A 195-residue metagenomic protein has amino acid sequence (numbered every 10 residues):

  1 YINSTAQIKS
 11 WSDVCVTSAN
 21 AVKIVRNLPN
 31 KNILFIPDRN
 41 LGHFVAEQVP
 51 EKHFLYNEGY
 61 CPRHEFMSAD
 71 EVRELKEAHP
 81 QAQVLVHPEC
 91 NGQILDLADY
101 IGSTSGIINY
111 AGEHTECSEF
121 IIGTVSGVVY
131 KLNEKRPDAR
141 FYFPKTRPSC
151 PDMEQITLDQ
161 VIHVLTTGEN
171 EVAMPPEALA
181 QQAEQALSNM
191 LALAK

Functional and structural regions predicted by a protein language model:
I2-K195: The feature marks the mature, well-folded catalytic cores of soluble enzymes
